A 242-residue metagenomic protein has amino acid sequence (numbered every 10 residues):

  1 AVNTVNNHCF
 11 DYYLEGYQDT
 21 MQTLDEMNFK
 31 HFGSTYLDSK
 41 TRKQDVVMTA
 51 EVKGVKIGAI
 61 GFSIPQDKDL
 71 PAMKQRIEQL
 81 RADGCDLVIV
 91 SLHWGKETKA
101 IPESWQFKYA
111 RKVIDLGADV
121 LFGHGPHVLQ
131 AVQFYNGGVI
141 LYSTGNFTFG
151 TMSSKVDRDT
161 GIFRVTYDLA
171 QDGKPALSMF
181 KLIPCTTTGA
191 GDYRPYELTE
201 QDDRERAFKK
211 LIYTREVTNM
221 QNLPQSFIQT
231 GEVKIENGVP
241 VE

Functional and structural regions predicted by a protein language model:
A1-E242: Acidic, metal/ion-coordinating pockets
